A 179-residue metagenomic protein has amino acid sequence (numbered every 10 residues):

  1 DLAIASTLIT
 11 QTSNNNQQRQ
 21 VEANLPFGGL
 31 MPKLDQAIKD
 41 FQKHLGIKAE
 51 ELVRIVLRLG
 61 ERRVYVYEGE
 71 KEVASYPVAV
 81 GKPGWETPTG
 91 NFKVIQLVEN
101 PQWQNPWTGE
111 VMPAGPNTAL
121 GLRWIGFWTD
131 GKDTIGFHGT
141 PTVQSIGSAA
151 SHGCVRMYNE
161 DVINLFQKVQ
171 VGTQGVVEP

Functional and structural regions predicted by a protein language model:
D1-G136, T140-P179: N-terminal pre-domains immediately preceding structured catalytic cores
